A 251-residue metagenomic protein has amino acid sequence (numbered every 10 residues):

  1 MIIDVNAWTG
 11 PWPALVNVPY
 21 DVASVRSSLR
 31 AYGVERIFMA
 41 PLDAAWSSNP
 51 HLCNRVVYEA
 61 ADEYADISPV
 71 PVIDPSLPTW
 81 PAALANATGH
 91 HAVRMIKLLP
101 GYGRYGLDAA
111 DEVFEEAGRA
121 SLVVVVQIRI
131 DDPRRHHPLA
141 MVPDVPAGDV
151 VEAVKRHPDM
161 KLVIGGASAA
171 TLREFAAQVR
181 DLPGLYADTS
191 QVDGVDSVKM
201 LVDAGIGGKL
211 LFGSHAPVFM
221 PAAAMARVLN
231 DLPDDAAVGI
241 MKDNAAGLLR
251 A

Functional and structural regions predicted by a protein language model:
M1-A7, P13, P19-R36, A204-K209 (+1 more regions): Mid-to-C-terminal alpha-helical segments outside catalytic/metal-binding sites
I2-V5, F38-P41, V70-V72, K97 (+3 more regions): Active-site neighborhood of phospho(di)ester-bond hydrolases with catalytic His/Asp-centered motifs
V5-N6, L29, V57, I96 (+5 more regions): Conserved, mostly hydrophobic/aromatic
A7-W8, A23-W46, D66-V72, R94-L98: Divalent metal-dependent hydrolysis catalytic cores, especially in the metallo-beta-lactamase
G10-W12, A44-S47, S76-T79, R104-Y105 (+4 more regions): Active-site environment of divalent metal-dependent phosphoester hydrolases
A14-V18, W46-H51, R134-D144: Short, flexible/disordered intra-domain loops and linkers
S48-D132: Active-site gating/metal-coordination segments in enzymes
R94-M95, D108-L211: Catalytic pocket-lining loop regions of alpha/beta-barrel enzymes, especially the amidohydrolase/enolase/GH5 lineages
